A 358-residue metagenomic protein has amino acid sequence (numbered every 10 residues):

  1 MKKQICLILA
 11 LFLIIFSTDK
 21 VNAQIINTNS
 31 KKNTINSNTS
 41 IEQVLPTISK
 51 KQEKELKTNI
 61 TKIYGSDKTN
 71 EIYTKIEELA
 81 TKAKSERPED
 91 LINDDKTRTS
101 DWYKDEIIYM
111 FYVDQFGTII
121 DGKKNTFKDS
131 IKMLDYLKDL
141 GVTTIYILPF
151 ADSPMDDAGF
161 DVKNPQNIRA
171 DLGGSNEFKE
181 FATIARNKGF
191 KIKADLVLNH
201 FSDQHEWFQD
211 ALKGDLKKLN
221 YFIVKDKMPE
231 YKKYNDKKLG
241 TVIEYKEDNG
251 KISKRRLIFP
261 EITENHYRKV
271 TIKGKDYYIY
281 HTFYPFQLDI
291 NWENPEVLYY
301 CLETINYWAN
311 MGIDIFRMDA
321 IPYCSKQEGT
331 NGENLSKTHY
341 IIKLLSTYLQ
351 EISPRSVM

Functional and structural regions predicted by a protein language model:
M1, T18, N29-S30, I315: Intrinsically disordered, low-complexity sequence elements enriched in Ser/Thr/Gly/Pro
M1-Q4, S353: Positively charged n-region of N-terminal signal peptides that target proteins for export
K2-K3, K191, R317: Basic side chains
Q4-V21: Sec-dependent N-terminal signal peptides of Gram-positive bacterial secreted proteins and lipoproteins
I25-N27, K31-Y299, N310, I321-M358: Acidic/aromatic-lined carbohydrate-recognition and catalytic surfaces of CAZymes acting on diverse glycans
W308-A309, D314-M318: Active-site regions of oxyanion-processing enzymes, predominantly non-cytosolic
